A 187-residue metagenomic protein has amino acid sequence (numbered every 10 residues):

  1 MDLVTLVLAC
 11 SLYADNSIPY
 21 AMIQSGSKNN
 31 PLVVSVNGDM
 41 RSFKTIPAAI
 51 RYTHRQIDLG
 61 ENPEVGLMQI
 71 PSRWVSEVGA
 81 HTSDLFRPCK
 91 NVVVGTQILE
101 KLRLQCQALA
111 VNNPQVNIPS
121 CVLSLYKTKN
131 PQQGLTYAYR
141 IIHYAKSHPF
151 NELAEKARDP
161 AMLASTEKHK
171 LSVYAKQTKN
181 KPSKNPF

Functional and structural regions predicted by a protein language model:
M1-A14, Y139, H143-F187: N-terminal secretory targeting signals
M1-F150: Catalytic glycan-binding domains that act on GlcNAc-containing polysaccharides
